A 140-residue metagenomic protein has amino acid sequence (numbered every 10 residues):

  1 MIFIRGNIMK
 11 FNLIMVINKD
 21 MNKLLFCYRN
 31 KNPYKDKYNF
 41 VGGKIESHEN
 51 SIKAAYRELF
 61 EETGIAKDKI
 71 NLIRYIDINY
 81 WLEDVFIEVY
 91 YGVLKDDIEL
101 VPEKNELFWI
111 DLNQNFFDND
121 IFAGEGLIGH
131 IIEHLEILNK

Functional and structural regions predicted by a protein language model:
M1-I2, P33: Short, small-residue-biased leader/transition segments that mark boundaries at the very start of proteins
I2-L24, V41-K44: Conserved N-terminal beta-strand and adjoining loop/helix that marks the start of the Nudix/MutT-like hydrolase domain
M9, F40, E83-I87: Short connector loops at helix/strand junctions that flank enzyme active sites, especially segments positioning acidic
D20, I76-N115, E125-N139: Active-site-adjacent beta-strand/loop module that shapes the phosphate/pyrophosphate-binding cleft
K23-E61: Conserved Nudix-box catalytic region and its N-terminal flanking loop in Nudix hydrolases and closely related
F26, R74-D77: A structural microfeature
A66-Y75: A short coil-to-beta-strand element that immediately follows conserved catalytic motifs
